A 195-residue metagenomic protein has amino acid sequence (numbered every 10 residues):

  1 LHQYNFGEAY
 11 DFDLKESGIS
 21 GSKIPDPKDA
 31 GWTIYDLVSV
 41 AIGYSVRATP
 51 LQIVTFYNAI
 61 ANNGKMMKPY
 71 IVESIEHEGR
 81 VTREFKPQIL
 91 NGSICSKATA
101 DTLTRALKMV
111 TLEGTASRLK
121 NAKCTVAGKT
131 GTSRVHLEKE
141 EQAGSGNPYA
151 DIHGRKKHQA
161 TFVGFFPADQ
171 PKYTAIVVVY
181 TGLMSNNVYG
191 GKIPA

Functional and structural regions predicted by a protein language model:
L1-T181: Beta-lactam-recognizing serine transpeptidase/beta-lactamase-like catalytic domain environment
D101, K192-A195: Short, well-ordered alpha-helical segments
V179-I193: A short acidic/glycine-rich loop-to-helix N-cap element
